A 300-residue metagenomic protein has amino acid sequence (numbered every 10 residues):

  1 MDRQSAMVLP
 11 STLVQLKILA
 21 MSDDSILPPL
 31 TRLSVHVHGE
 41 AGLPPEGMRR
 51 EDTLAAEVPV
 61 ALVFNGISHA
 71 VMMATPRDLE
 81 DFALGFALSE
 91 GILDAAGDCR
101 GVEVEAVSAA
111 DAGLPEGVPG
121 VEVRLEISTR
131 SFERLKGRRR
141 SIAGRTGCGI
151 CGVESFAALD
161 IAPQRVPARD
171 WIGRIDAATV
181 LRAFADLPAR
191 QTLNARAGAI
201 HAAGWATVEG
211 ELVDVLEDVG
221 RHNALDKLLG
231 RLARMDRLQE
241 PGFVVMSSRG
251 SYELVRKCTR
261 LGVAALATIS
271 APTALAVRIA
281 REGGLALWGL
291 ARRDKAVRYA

Functional and structural regions predicted by a protein language model:
M1-A20: N-terminal amphipathic/basic-hydrophobic helices that include classical n-h-c signal peptides and signal-anchor
L9-P10, H38, V263: A periodicity- and composition-biased signal for non-globular, repetitive helical segments
I18, S22-A203, T207-V208, L212-V215: Intrinsically disordered, low-complexity regions enriched in acidic/Ser/Thr/Pro/Gln residues
P163-A168, D294-A300: A short, terminal or domain-edge coil/loop segment
V213-L216, L238-E240: Active-site rim loops that border cofactor/substrate pockets in soluble metabolic enzymes
R221-Y299: Feature captures the catalytic cores and cofactor-binding loops of soluble hydro-lyases/lyases that act on carboxylate
